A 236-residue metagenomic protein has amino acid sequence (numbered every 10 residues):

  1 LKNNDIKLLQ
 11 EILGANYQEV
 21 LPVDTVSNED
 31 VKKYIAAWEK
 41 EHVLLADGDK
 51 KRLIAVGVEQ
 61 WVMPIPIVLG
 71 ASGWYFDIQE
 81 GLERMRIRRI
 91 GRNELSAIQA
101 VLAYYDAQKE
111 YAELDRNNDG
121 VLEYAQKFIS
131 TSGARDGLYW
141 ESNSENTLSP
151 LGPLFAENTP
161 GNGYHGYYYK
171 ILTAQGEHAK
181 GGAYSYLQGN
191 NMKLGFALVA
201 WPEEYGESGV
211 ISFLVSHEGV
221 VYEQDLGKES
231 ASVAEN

Functional and structural regions predicted by a protein language model:
K2-I6, G14-Q18, D106-R116: Sec-exported extracytoplasmic/periplasmic mature domains
D5, L9, D30, M63 (+4 more regions): Stable alpha-helical elements in mature extracytoplasmic
D5-N16, V121-F128: Short, well-ordered alpha-helical segments enriched in acidic and aromatic residues
G14-P64, P160-H165, K170, Q175-H178 (+1 more regions): Surface-exposed, charged secondary-structure patches
R52-L95, Q99-L102, V220-Q224: Short beta-strand edge/turn micro-motifs at domain boundaries
M85-G120, K127: Surface-exposed beta-loop interaction hotspot
Y111-G209: Flexible, glycine-rich surface segments
L194-N236: C-terminal soluble interaction/assembly domains
